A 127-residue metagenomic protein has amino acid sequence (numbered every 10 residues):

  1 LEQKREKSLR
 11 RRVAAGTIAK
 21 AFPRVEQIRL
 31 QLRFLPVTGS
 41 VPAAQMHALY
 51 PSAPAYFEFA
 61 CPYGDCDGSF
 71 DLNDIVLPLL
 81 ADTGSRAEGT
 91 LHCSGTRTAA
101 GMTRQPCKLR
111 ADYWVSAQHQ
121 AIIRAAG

Functional and structural regions predicted by a protein language model:
L1-A55, K108-G127: Short, intrinsically disordered terminal segments enriched in charged and Pro/Gly residues
V25-A48, A55-R110: Short recognition patches in nucleic-acid-associated and regulatory proteins
